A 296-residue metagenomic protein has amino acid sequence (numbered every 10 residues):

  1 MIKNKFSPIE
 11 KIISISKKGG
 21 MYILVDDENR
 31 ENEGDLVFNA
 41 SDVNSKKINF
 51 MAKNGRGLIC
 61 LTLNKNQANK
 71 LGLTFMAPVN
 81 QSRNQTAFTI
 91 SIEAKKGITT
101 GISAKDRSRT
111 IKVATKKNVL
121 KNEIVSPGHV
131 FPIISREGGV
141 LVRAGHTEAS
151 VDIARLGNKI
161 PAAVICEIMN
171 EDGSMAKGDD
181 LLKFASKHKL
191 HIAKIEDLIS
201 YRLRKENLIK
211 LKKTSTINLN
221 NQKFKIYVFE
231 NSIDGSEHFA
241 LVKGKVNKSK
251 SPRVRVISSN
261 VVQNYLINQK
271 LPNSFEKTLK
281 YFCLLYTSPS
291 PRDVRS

Functional and structural regions predicted by a protein language model:
M1-S288: Catalytic domains of riboflavin
Y286-P289, D293-S296: Single conserved hydrophobic/aromatic residue that forms the stacking wall/gate of nucleotide- or nucleobase-binding
